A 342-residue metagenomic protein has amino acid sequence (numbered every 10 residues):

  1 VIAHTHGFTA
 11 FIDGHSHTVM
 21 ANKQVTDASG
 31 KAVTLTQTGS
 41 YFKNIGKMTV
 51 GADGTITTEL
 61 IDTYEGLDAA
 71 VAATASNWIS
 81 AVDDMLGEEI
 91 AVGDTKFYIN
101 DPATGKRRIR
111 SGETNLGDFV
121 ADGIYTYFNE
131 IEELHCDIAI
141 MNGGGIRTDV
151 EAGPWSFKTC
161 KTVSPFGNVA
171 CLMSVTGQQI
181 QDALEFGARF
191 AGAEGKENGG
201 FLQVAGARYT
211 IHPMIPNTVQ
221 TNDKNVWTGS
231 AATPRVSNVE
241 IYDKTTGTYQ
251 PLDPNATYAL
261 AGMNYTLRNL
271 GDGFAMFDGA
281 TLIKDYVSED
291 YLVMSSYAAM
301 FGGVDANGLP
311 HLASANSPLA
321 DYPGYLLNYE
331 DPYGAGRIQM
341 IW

Functional and structural regions predicted by a protein language model:
V1, A10-A28, F42-G46, R147-T148: Active-site environment of divalent metal-dependent phosphoester hydrolases
H4-T5: Alpha-helix termination/capping residues and helix-transition junctions
F8-T9, V33: Short, well-ordered coil/turn segments that N-cap beta-strands
T9-A10, I138: Short, Asp-centered acidic motifs that coordinate Mg2+ and/or phosphate in catalytic or ligand-binding sites
D27-A32, T38-W342: Catalytic centers of hydrolytic enzymes
